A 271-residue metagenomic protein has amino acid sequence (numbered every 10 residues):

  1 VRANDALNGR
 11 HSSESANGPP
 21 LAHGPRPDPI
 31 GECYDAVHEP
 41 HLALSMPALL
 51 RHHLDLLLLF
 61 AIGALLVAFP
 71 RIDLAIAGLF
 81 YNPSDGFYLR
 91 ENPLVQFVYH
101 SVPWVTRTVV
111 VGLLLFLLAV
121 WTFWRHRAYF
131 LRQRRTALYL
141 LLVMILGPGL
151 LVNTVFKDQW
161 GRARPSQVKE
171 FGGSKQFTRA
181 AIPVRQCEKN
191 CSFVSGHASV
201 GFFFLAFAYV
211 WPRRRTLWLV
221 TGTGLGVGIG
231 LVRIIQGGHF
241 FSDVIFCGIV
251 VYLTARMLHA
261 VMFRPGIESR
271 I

Functional and structural regions predicted by a protein language model:
E39-F116, T154-P165, K169, Q176: N-terminal transmembrane-helix/juxtamembrane module of multi-pass inner/ER membrane proteins
A48-L56, F177-I271: Membrane-embedded catalytic cores of phosphoryl/pyrophosphoryl-handling enzymes
G63-V67, I145-L150, G224-I234: Aromatic-anchored segments of alpha-helical transmembrane domains
A68-P70, L117-A128, Y209-R214, M257-M262: Structural signal for the C-terminal ends of transmembrane alpha-helices and the immediately following loop
T108-T136: Cytosolic-side transmembrane helix boundary signature
R132-W211, L217: Membrane-interface loops
